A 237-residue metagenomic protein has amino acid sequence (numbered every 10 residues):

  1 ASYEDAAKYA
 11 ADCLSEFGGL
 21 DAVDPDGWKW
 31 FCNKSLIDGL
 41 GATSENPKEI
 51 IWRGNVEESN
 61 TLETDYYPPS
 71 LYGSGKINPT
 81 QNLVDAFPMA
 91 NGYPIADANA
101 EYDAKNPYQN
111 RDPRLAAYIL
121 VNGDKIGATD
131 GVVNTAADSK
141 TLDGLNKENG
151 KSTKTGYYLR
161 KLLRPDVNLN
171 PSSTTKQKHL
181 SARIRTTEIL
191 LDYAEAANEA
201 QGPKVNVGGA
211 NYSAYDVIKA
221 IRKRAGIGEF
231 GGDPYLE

Functional and structural regions predicted by a protein language model:
A1-P69, S74-E237: Acidic/polar-rich alpha-helix caps and helix-coil junctions
